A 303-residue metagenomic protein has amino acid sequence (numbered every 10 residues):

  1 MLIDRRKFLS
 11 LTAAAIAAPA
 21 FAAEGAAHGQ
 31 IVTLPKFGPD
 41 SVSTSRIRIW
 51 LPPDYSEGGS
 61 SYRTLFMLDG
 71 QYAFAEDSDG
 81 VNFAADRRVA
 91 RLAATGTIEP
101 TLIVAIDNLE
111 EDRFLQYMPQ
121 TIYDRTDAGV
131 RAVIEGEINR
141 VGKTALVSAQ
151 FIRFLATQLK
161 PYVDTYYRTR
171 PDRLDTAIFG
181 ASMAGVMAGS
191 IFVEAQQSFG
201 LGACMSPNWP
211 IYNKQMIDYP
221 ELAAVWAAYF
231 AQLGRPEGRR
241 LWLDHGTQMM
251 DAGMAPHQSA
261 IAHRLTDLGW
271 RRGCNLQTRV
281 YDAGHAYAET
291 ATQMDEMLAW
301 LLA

Functional and structural regions predicted by a protein language model:
M1-I3: Secretory targeting signals
K7-E24: N-terminal export signals
E24-A303: Non-catalytic cap/lid and distal C-terminal segments of serine-dependent acyl enzymes
